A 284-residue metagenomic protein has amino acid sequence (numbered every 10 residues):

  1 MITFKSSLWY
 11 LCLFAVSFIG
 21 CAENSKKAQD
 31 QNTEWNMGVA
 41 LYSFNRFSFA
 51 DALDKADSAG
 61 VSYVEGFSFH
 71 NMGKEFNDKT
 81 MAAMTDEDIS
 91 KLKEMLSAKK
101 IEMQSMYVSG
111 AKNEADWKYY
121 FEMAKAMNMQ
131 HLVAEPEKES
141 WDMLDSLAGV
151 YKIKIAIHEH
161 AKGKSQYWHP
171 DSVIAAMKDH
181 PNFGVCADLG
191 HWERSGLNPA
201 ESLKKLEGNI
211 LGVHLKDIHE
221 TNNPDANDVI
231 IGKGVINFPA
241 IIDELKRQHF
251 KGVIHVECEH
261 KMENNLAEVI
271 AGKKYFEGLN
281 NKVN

Functional and structural regions predicted by a protein language model:
I2-S6, C21-L41, N45-Y63, A126 (+5 more regions): Histidine-acidic metal/acid-base catalytic patches
Y10-F18: Bacterial N-terminal signal peptides
S43-N45, S68-H70, S109-K112, E137-S140 (+4 more regions): Active-site-proximal loop/turn and secondary-structure-junction residues that shape catalytic pockets, frequently
N45-F49, T85, I89, E114 (+3 more regions): Solvent-exposed, acidic/flexible segments
G66-K91: Glycine-rich, proline-tolerant flexible connector loops at the mouths of alpha/beta enzymes
S68, M103-M106, K154-E159, C186-A187 (+2 more regions): Short beta-strands and strand-loop turn motifs
K79, M129, M262: Second-shell loop/turn segments in exported
M95, K99-G184, E193-R194, L266: Active-site acidic/histidine proton-transfer and metal-coordination neighborhood in alpha/beta enzyme cores
